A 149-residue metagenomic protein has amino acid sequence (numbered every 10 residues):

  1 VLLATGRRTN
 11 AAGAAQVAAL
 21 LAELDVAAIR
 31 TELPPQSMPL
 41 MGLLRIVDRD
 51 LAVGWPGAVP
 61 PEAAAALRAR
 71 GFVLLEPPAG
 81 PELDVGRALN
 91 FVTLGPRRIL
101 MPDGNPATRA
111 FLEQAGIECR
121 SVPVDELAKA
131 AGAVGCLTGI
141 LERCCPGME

Functional and structural regions predicted by a protein language model:
V1-E149: Histidine/cysteine-enriched polar flanking segments
